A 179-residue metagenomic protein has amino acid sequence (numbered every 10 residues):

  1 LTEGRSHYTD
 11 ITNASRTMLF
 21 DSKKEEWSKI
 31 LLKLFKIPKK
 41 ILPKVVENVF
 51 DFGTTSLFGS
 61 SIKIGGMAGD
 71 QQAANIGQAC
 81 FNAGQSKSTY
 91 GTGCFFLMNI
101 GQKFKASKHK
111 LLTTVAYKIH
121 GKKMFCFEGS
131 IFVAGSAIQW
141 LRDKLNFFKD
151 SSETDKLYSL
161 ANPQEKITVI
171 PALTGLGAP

Functional and structural regions predicted by a protein language model:
L1-T9, N13-A14, M18-L34, S56-P179: Active-site core segments that coordinate phosphate-bearing ligands/cofactors across diverse enzyme families
K44-D51: Gly/charged, well-structured mid-domain segments that form the phosphate/adenylate-handling core of ATP-dependent
